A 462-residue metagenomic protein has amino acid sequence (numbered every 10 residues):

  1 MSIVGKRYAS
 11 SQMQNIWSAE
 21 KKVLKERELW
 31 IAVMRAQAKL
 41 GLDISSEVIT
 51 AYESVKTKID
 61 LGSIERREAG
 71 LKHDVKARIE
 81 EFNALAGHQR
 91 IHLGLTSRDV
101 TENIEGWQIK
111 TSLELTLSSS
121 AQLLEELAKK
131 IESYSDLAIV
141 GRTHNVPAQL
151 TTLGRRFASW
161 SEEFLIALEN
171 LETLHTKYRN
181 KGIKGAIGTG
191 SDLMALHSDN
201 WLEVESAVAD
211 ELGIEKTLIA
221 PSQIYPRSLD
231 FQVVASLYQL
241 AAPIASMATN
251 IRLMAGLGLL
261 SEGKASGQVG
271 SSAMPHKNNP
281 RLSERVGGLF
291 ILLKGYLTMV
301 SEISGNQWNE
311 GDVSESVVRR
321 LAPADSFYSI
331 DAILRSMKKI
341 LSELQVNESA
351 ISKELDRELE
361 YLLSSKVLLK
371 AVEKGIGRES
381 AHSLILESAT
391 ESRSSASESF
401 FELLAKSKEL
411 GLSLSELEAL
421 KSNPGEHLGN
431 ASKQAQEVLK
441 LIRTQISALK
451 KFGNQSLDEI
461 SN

Functional and structural regions predicted by a protein language model:
M1-A19, V318, A322-S329, I333-M337 (+1 more regions): N-terminal hydrophobic signal/anchor transmembrane helix of membrane proteins
M1-G190, L196-A207, G270-S271, R281-R285 (+4 more regions): A helix-coil-helix interface module used to build multimeric assemblies and to scaffold catalytic/cofactor sites
Q14-S18, S63-E65, Q268-G288, G311-D325 (+3 more regions): Short beta-alpha connecting loops at secondary-structure transitions that line or flank enzyme active sites
A32-A36, E81, L85, E126 (+16 more regions): Generic, well-ordered alpha-helical scaffold segments in large soluble proteins
E105-L117, E132, V146-Q307, S314 (+1 more regions): Charged, flexible cofactor/metal-binding loops and thiol motifs
L292-R378, L384: Long, amphipathic alpha-helical stalk/connector segments used for oligomerization, subunit docking, or mechanical
E343-L410, L428, K433-K440, T444-F452: C-terminal alpha-helical interaction appendages
